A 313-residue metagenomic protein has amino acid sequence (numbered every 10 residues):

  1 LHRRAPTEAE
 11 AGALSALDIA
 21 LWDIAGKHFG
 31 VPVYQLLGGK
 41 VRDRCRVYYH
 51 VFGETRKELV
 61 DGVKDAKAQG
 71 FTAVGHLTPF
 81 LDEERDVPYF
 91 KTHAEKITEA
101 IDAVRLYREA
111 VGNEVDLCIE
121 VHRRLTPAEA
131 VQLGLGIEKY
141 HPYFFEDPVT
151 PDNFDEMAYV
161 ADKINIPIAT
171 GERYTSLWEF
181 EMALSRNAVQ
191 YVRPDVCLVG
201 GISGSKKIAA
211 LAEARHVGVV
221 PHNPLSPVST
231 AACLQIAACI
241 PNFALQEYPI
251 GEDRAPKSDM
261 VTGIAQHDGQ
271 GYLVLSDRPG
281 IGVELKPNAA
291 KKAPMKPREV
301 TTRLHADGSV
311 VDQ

Functional and structural regions predicted by a protein language model:
L1-F29, D312-Q313: Metal- or metallocofactor-binding catalytic centers and their adjacent structured scaffolds across diverse enzyme
R4, L135, H141-F144, T150-P279: Shared catalytic-loop signature of beta/alpha-barrel
L17, G30, V74, E120 (+5 more regions): Conserved, mostly hydrophobic/aromatic
G26-K27, V31-R44, A265, L273: N-terminal amphipathic alpha-helix/helix-capping segment at the start of soluble metabolic enzymes
H28, R46, H50, E54-K57 (+2 more regions): Ligand-binding pocket scaffold of soluble enzyme catalytic domains
P32, R46, D116, P167 (+1 more regions): Proline-centered loop/turn at the N-terminus of a beta-strand
R44-C45, H50-K163: Metal-dependent enolase-superfamily TIM-barrel catalytic cores that perform enediolate-based chemistry
I281-Q313: Extended hydrophobic packing segments that form well-structured cores
